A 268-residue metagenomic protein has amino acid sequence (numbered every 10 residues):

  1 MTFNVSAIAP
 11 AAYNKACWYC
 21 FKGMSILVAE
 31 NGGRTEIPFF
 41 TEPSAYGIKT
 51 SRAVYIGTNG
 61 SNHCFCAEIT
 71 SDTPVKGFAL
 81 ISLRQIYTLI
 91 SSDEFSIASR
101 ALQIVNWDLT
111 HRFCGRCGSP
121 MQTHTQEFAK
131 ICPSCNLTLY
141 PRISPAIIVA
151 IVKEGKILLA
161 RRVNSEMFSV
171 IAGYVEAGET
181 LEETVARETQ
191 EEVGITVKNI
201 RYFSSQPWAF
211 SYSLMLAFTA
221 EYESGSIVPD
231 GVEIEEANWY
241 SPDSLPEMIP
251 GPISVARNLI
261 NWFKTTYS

Functional and structural regions predicted by a protein language model:
M1-H111, E166-F168, F210, D230-S268: Nudix hydrolase/Nudix homology domain
S99-A150: Cys/His-rich short segments
A129-S169, Y174, T196-V197, A220: N-terminal strand-loop-strand
I147, L214-L216, E235: Change "...and in nucleic-acid phosphodiester-cleaving endonucleases..." to "...and in nucleic-acid processing enzymes
E179: Surface-exposed, charge/polar-rich loops and edge strands
V185, T189: Hydrophobic alpha-helical positions that pack around
I200-F203: Beta-strand segments within the central parallel beta-sheet cores of soluble alpha/beta enzyme folds
Q206-P229: Active-site-adjacent beta-strand/loop module that shapes the phosphate/pyrophosphate-binding cleft
